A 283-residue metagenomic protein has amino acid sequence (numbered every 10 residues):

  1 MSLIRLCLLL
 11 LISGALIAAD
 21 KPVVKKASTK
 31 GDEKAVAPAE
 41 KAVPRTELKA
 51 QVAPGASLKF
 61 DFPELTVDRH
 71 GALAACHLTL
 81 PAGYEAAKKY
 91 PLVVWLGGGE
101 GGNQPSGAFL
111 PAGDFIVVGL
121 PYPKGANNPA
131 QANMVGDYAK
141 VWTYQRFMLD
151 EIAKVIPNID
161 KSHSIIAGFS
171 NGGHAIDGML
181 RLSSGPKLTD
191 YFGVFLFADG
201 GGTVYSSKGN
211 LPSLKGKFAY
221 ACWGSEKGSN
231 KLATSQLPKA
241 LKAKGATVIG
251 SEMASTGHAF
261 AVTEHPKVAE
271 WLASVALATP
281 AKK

Functional and structural regions predicted by a protein language model:
A19-Y90, N171, K239, I249 (+3 more regions): A domain-start/cap signature at the N-terminus of enzymes
K88-G98: Short beta-strand element of the alpha/beta-hydrolase
G99, S170-H174: Active-site loop->helix "elbow" adjoining a glycine-rich segment at hydrolase catalytic centers
P111, I116-T143: Cap/lid segment of the alpha/beta-hydrolase catalytic domain
V135-N158, G178: Alpha/beta-hydrolase active-site loop
N158-S170: Alpha/beta-hydrolase fold nucleophile elbow
G173-P186: Short glycine-enriched nucleophile-adjacent loop and the immediately C-terminal alpha-helix near the catalytic center
T189-A269, A273: The feature captures the conserved acid-bearing segment of alpha/beta-hydrolase catalytic domains
